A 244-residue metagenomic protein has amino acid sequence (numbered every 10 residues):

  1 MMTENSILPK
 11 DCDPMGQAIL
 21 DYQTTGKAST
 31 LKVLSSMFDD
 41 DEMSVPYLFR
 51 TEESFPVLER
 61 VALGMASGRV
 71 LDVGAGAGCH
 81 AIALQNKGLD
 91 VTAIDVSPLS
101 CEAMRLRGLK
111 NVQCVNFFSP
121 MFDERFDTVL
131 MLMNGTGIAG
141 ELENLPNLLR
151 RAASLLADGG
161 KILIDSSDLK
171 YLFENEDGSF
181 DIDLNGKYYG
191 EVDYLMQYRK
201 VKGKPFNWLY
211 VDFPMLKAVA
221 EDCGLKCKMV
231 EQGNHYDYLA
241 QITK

Functional and structural regions predicted by a protein language model:
M1-K32: N-terminal auxiliary segments of SAM/dcSAM-dependent transferases
N5, P9-K10, Q17-I19, D158-M215: SAM-dependent methyltransferase
F49-R69: Conserved alpha-helix/loop element of class I SAM-dependent methyltransferases that forms part of the SAM/SAH-binding
A77: Conserved SAM/SAH-binding loop
S97-P98: Conserved SAM/SAH-binding beta-strand->alpha-helix loop
G108-S119: Conserved SAM-binding strand-loop segment of SAM-dependent methyltransferases
F126-P146: A short SAM/SAH-binding and catalytic strip from SAM-dependent methyltransferases
L145-D158: A short glycine-rich, Lys/Arg-flanked "PGG" loop and its adjoining helix->strand segment in the class I
